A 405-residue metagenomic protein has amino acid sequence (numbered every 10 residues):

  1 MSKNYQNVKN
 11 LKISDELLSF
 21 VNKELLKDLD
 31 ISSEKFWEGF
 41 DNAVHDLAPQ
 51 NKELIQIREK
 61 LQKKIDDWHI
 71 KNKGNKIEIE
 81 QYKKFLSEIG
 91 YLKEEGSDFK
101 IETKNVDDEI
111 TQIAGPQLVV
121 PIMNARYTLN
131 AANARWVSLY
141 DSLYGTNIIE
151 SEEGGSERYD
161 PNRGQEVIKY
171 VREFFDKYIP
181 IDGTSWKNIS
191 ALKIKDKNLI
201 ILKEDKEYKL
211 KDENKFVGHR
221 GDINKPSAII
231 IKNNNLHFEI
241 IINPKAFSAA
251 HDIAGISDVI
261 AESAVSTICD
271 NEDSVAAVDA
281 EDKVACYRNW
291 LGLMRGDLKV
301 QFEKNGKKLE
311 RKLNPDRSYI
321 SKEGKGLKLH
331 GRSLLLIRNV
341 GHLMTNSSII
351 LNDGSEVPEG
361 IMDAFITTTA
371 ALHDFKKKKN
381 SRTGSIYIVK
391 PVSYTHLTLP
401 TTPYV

Functional and structural regions predicted by a protein language model:
S2-K3, K84, E88-L397: Catalytic alpha/beta active-site cores
S2-N72, K84-K93: N-terminal-proximal low-complexity accessory segments that begin disordered and transition into the first
D41, P400-T401: Solvent-exposed alpha-helix faces
Q81: Short Gly/charged-rich anion-binding patches and loops
H396, T402-V405: Single conserved hydrophobic/aromatic residue that forms the stacking wall/gate of nucleotide- or nucleobase-binding
